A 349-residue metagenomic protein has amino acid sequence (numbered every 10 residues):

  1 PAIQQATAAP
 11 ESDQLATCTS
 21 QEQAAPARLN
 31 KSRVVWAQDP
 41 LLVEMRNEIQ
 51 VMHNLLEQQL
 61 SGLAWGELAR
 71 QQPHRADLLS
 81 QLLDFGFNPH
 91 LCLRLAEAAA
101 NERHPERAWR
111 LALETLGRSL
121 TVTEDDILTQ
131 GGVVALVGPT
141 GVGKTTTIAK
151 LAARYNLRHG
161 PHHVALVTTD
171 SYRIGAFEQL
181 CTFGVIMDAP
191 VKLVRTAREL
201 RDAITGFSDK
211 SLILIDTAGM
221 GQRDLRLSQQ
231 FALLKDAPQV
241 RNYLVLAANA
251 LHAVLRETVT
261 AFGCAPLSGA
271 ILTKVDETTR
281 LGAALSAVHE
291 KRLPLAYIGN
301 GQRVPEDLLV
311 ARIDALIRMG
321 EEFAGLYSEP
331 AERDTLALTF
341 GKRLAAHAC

Functional and structural regions predicted by a protein language model:
P1-S119, Y327, R333-C349: Non-catalytic terminal/linker segments enriched in charged/polar, low-complexity residues
P73, R110-T140, A152: Glycine/charge-rich, flexible interdomain linkers and switch-proximal surface loops that mediate coupling
N88, T140, V167-S171, T217-A218 (+3 more regions): G-domain G4 guanine-recognition motif of GTPases
G132-V142, H159, V164-G175, T182-Q230 (+2 more regions): Switch II (G3) loop of P-loop NTPases
T147, L151, Q179: Hydrophobic positions on the alpha1 helix immediately C-terminal to the Walker A/P-loop
A153-L157: Walker A/P-loop NTP-binding motif
F183-V185, L200-F207, D224-L293: Conserved C-terminal guanine-recognition region of P-loop GTPase G domains, centered on the G4
V288-C349: NTP-binding/hydrolysis catalytic cores, primarily Walker-type P-loop NTPases
